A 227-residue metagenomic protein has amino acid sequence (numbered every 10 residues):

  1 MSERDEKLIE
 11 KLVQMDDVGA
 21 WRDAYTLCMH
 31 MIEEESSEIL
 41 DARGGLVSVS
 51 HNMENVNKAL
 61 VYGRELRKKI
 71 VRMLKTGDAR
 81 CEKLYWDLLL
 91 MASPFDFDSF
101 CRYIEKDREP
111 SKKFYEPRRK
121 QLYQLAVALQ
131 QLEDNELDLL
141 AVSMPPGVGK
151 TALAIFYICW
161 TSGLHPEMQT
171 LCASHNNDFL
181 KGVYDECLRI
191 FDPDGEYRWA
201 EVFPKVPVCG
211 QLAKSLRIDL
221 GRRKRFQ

Functional and structural regions predicted by a protein language model:
S2-L137: N-terminal accessory segments
Y123-Q130, A152-G163: Contiguous, well-ordered alpha-helical segments that form the cores/surfaces of helical PPI scaffolds
E136-Y157: Walker A/P-loop
L139-A141, Q169-L171, R225: Residue-level preference for the first positions of well-ordered beta-strands
G147-G149, C159-W160, N177-L180: A short acidic, glycine/proline-enriched capping/turn motif at secondary-structure boundaries, especially helix N-cap
T151-I155, L164-P166, K181-E186: Short, conserved acidic/polar surface loops in the N-terminal third of protein domains
T161-Q169, D192: Post-Walker A helix-loop "phosphate-sensing" segment adjacent to the P-loop in P-loop NTPases
A173-Q227: Conserved nucleotide-state-sensing and coupling region of NTP-binding domains
